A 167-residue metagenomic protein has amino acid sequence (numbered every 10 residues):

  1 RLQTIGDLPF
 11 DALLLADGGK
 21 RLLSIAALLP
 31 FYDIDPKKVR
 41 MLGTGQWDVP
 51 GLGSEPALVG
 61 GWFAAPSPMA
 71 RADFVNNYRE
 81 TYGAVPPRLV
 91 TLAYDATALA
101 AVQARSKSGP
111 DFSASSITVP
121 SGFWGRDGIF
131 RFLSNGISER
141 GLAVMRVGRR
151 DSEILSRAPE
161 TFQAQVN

Functional and structural regions predicted by a protein language model:
R1-N167: Extracytosolic ligand-binding ectodomains
